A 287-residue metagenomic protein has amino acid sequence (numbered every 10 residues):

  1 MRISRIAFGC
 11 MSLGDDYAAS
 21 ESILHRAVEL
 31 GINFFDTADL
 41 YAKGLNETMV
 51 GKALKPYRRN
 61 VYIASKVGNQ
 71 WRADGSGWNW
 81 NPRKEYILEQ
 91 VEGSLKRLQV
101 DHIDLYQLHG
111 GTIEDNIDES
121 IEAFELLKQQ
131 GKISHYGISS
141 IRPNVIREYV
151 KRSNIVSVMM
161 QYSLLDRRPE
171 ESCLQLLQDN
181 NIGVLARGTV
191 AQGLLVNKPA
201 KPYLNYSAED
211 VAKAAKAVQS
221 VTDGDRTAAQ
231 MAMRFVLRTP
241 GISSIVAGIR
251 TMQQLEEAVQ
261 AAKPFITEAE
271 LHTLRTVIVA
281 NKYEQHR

Functional and structural regions predicted by a protein language model:
M1-G14, A64-W78, H102, Q107: N-terminal small/glycine-rich loop or linker at the start of catalytic domains across soluble metabolic enzymes
M1-Y62: N-terminal binding-site loop/beta-alpha segment at the start of enzyme catalytic domains that lines or forms
D16-A27, P82-L98, R142-E148: Short, acidic/polar
A19-S22, M49, W78-E89, D115-E119 (+1 more regions): Alpha-helix N-cap and loop-to-helix initiation/capping positions
E47-R59, V91-K96, E171-N181: Short amphipathic alpha-helices and their capping/turn segments at secondary-structure boundaries
L95-E114: Active-site groove signature of glycoside hydrolases
G111-H286: Beta/alpha (TIM)-barrel catalytic core signal, keyed to glycine-rich beta->alpha loops juxtaposed to Asp/Glu that bind
